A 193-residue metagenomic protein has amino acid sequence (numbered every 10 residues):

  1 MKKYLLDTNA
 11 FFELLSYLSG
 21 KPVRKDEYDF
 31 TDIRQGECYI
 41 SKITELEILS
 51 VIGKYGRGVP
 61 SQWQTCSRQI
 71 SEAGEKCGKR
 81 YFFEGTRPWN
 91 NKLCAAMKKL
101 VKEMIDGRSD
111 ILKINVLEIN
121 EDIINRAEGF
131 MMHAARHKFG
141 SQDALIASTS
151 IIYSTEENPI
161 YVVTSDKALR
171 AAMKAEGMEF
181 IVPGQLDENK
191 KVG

Functional and structural regions predicted by a protein language model:
M1-K79, K191: Short, well-structured N-terminal submotif of metal-dependent ribonuclease cores
M1-L5, F130-R136, I152-G193: Acidic, PIN/NYN-like endoribonuclease modules and their adjacent C-terminal/linker elements
K2, R34-C38, K113-N115, E157-Y161: Short active-site oxyanion
L6, I40, E118, S141 (+1 more regions): Short beta-strand scaffold positions
E13, S50, N125, R170-A171: Alpha-helical elements of the RecA-like P-loop NTPase motor core of helicases
L46, D122-N125, L186-G193: A short acidic, often aromatic-flanked loop/helix-cap motif at beta-alpha or helix-coil junctions that lines enzyme
G78-A135, S148: Acidic catalytic patch
E121-R126, G140-N158, A168: Acidic, metal-associated active-site segment
